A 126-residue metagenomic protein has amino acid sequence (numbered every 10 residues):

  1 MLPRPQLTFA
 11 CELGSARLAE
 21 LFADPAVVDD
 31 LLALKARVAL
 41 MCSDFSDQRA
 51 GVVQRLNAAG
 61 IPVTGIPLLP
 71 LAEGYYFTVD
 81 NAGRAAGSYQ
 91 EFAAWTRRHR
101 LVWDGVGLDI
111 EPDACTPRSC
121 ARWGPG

Functional and structural regions predicted by a protein language model:
M1-L31, K35: Boundary/entry segment of secreted carbohydrate-active catalytic domains
L2-A10, K35-A39, G60-G65, W103-G107: Structural preference for beta-strand elements that scaffold enzyme active sites
L13-S15, A36-S43, E73-A85: The substrate-binding groove and active-site-proximal loops of carbohydrate-active enzymes, especially glycoside
G14-A16, D44-D47, L69-E73, P112-C115: Solvent-exposed loop/turn segments at secondary-structure junctions within structured extracellular/periplasmic domains
R17-A19, G74-A82, T116-P125: Short, flexible/disordered intra-domain loops and linkers
D30, L34-R37, M41, R55 (+3 more regions): Structured segments of extracytoplasmic/periplasmic soluble domains in secreted or envelope-associated proteins
R49-R98: Active-site-adjacent "subsite" loops/lids of carbohydrate-active enzymes
F92-G126: Active-site groove signature of glycoside hydrolases
